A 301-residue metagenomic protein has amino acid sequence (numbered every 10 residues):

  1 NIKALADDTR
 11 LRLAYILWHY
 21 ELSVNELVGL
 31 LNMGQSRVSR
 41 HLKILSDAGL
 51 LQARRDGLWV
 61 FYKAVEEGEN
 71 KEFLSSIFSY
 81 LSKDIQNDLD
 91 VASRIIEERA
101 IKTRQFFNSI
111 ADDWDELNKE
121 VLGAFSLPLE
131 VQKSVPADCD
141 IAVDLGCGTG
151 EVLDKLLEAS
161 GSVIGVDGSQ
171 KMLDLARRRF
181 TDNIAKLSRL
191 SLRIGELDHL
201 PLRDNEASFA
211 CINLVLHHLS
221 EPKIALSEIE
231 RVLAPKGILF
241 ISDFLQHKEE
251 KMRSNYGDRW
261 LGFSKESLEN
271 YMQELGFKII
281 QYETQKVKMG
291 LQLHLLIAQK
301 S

Functional and structural regions predicted by a protein language model:
N1-R37, V60-E67: N-terminal helix-turn-helix DNA-binding core of bacterial DNA-binding proteins
E69-D115: Amphipathic alpha-helical dimerization/coiled-coil segments that flank or bridge DNA-binding/regulatory modules
L122-D140: Conserved alpha-helix/loop element of class I SAM-dependent methyltransferases that forms part of the SAM/SAH-binding
V143, T149-H199: Class I SAM-dependent methyltransferase SAM/SAH-binding core
D198-A210: A short acidic, Gly/Pro-enriched loop at the edge of an enzyme's catalytic core that lines a small-molecule cofactor
S208-E221: A short SAM/SAH-binding and catalytic strip from SAM-dependent methyltransferases
K223-I238: A short glycine-rich, Lys/Arg-flanked "PGG" loop and its adjoining helix->strand segment in the class I
I238-L296: C-terminal alpha-helical "lid/dimerization" subdomain adjacent to the S-adenosyl-L-methionine
